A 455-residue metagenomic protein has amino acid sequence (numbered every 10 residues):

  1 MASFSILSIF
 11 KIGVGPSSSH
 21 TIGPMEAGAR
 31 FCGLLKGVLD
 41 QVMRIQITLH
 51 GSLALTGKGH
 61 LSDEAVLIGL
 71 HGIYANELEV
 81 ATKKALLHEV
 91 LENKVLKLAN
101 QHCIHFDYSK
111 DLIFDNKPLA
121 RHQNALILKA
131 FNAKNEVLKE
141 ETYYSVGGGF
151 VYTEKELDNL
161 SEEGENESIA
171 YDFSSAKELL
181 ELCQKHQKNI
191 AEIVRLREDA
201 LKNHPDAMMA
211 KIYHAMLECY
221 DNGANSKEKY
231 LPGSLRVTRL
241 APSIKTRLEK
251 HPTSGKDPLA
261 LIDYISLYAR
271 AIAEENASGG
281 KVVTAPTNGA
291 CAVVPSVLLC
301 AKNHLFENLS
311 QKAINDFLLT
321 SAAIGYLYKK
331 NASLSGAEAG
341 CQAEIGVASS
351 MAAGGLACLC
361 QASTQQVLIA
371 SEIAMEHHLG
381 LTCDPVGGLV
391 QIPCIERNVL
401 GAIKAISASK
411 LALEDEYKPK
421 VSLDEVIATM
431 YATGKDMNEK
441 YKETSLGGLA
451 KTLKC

Functional and structural regions predicted by a protein language model:
A2-P16, R30-F31, L49: N-terminal signal-anchor module of multipass membrane proteins
F10-G28, S278-V297, C341-S349: Conserved phosphate/anionic-ligand binding catalytic regions in large, soluble enzymes, centered on
S19-K36, P295-E307, A353-Q361: Alpha-helical support elements that line or immediately flank enzyme active sites and cofactor-binding pockets
M43-G57, E89-K97, F317-K330, E372-P385 (+1 more regions): Short, mixed-charge aromatic SLiMs
A75-T253: C-terminal regulatory domains involved in ligand/effector binding and gene-expression control
K202-G336, G340, G448-C455: Accessory "access/gating" subregions that flank catalytic or transport cores
N308, T320, Y326-V399, L411-K420: Hydrophobic alpha-helical bundle architecture
K420-C455: Extended hydrophobic packing segments that form well-structured cores
